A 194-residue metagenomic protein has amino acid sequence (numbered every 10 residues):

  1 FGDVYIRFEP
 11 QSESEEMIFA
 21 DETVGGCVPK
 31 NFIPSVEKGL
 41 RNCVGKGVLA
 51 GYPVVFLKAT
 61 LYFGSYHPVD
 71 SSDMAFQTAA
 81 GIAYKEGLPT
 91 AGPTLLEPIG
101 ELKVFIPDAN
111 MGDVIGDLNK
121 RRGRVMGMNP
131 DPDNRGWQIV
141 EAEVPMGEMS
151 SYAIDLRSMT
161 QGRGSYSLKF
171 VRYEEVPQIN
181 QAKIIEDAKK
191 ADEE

Functional and structural regions predicted by a protein language model:
F1-E194: Accessory interaction regions appended to the cores of large information-processing enzymes
